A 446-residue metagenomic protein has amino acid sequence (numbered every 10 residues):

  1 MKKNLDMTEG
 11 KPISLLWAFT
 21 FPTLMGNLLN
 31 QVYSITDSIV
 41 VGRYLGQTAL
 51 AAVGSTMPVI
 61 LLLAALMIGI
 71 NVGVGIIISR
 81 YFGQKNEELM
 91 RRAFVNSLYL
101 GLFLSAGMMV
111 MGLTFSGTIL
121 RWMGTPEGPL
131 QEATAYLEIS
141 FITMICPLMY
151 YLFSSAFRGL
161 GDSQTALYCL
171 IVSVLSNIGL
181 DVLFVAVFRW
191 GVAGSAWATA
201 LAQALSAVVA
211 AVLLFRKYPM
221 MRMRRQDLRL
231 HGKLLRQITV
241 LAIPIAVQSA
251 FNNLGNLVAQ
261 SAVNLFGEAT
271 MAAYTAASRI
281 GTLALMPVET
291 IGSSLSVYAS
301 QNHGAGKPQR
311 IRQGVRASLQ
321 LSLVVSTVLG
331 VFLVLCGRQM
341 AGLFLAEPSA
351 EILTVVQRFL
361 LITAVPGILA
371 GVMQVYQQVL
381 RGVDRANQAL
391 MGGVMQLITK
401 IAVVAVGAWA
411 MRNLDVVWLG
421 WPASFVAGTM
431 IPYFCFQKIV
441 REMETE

Functional and structural regions predicted by a protein language model:
M1-T20, I78-I145, V187-I243, A299-P366 (+1 more regions): Short alpha-helical transmembrane segments in multi-pass integral membrane proteins
M7-L45, P58-G73, I77, L102-M109 (+6 more regions): N-terminal transmembrane alpha-helices
A18-D37, I139, Y150, S173 (+4 more regions): Transmembrane helical elements of multi-pass membrane transporters/channels
T23, N27, I39, R43 (+17 more regions): Transmembrane alpha-helix boundary and packing residues in multipass membrane permease domains and related
M25, L29, Y33, L63-M67 (+15 more regions): Residue-level hotspots within pore-lining transmembrane alpha-helices of multi-pass secondary transporters
V32-A51, L120-E127, L183-W190, A250-R279 (+4 more regions): Helix-terminus/linker motif at the lipid-water interface of multi-pass membrane proteins
L50-V110, P147-A166, A273-G337, A370-G392: Small-residue-rich hydrophobic transmembrane alpha-helices
N71, I139-R158, A166-N177, S195-A210 (+4 more regions): Short runs within selected transmembrane alpha-helices of multi-pass transporters and secretion channels
